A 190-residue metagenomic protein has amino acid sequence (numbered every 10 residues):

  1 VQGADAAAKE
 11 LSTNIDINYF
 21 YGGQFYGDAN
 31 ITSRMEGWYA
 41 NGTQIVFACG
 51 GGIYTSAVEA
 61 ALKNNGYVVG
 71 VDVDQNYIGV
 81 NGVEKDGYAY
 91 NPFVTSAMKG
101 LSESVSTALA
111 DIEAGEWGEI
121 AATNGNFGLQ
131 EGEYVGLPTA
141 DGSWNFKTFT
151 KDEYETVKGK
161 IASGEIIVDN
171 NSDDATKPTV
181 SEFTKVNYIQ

Functional and structural regions predicted by a protein language model:
V1-Q190: A residue-level marker of the well-folded mature domains of exported/periplasmic proteins
